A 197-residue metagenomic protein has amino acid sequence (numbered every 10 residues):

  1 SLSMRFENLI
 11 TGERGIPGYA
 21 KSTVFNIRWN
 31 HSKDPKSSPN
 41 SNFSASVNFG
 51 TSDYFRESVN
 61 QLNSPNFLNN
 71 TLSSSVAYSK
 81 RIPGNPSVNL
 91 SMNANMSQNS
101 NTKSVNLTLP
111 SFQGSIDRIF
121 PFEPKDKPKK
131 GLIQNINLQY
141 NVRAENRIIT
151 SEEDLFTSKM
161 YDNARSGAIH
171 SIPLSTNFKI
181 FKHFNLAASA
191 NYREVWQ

Functional and structural regions predicted by a protein language model:
S1-Q197: Outer-membrane beta-barrel proteins and related beta-barrel translocases across Gram-negative bacteria
